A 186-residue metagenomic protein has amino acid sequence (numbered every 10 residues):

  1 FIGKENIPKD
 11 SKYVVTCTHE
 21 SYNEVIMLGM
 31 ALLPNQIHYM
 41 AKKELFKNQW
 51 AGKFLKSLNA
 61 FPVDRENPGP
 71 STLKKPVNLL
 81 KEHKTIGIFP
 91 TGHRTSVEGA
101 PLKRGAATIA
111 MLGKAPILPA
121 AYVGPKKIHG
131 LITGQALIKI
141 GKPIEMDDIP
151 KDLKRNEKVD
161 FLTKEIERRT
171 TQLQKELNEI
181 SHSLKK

Functional and structural regions predicted by a protein language model:
F1-G3: Aromatic-capped interface at the extracytoplasmic side of an N-terminal signal-anchor transmembrane helix
E5, K43, D64, A121 (+1 more regions): Residues at the C-termini of beta-strands that transition into short coil/loop
E5-P8, L131: A short beta-turn/loop motif at secondary-structure boundaries
P8-N67, K75: Catalytic core of membrane glycerolipid acyltransferases/transacylases, capturing the structured, soluble-facing
S71-K186: Non-catalytic C-terminal accessory region of glycerolipid acyltransferases and related lyso-lipid remodeling enzymes
